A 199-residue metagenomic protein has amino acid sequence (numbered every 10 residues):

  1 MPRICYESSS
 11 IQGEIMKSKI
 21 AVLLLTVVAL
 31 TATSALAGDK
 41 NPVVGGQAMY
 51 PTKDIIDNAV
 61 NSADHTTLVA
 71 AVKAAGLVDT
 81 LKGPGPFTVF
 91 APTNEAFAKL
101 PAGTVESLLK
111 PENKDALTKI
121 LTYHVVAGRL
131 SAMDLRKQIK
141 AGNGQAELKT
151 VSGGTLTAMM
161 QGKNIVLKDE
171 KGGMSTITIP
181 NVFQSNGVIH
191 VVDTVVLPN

Functional and structural regions predicted by a protein language model:
M1-I15: Short, Lys/Arg-enriched N-terminal segments with co-localized hydrophobic residues within the first ~10-30 amino acids
S8-S10, L24, A35, R129: Intrinsically disordered, low-complexity segments enriched in polar/charged small residues
E14-I15, T33-A37: Sec/Tat signal peptide C-region and signal peptidase I cleavage site
E14-L23: Bacterial N-terminal signal peptides that target proteins for export
L23-T31: Bacterial N-terminal signal peptides
L36-N199: Mature, structured domains of secreted/extracytosolic soluble proteins
